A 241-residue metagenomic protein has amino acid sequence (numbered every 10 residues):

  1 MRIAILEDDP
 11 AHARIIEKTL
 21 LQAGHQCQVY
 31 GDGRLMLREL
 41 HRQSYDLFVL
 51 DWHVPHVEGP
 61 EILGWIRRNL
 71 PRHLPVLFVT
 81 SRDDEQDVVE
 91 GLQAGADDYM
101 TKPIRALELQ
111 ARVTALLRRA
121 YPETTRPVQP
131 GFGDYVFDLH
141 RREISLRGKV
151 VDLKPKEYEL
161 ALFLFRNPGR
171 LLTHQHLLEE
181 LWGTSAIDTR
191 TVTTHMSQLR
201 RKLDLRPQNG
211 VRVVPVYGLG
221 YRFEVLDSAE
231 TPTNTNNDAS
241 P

Functional and structural regions predicted by a protein language model:
M1-Y121: N-terminal/domain-start alpha-helical segments
R2, T114-L171, Q175, S228 (+1 more regions): Short, Lys/Arg-enriched segments at the junction into DNA-binding effector domains of transcriptional regulators
A23, R72, G133, N209 (+1 more regions): Residue-level signal for beta-strand positions within conserved beta-sheet cores that form or flank
L37, P55, L107, D152 (+2 more regions): Nucleotide phosphate-binding site architecture
Y45, P71, R118-P122, G169 (+3 more regions): Generic structural signal for secondary-structure transition and capping sites
E143, G148-P155, E159-L219: Positively charged, aromatic-enriched patches within helix-turn-helix-type DNA-binding elements, predominantly
N209-P241: A short linear beta-strand->loop->alpha-helix hinge motif most characteristic of winged-helix/helix-turn-helix
